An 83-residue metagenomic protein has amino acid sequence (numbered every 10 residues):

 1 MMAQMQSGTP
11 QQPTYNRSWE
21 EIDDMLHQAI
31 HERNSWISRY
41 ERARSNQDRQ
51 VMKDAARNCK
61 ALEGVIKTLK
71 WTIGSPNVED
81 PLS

Functional and structural regions predicted by a protein language model:
M1-T14, S75-S83: Short intrinsically disordered terminal tails
Q4-H31: Short, charge/polar-rich alpha-helical segments
S35-L82: Short, charge-rich amphipathic interface segments used for partner binding and complex assembly
